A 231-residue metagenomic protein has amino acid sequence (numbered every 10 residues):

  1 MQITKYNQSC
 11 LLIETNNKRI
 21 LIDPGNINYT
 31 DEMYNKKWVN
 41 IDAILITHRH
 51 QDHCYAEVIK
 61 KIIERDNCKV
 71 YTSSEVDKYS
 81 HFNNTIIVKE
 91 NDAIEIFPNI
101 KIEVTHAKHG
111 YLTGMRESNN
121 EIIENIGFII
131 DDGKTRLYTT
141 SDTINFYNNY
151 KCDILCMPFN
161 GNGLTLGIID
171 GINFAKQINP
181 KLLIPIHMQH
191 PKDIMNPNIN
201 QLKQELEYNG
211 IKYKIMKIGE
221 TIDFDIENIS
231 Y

Functional and structural regions predicted by a protein language model:
M1, E14-I20, A93-E103, D131-L137 (+1 more regions): Beta-strand-turn-beta hairpins that frame and shape the catalytic cleft of phosphate-ester-processing enzymes
Q2-K5, P24-D31, H53, N84-V88 (+2 more regions): Short gly/ser/thr-rich secondary-structure transition/capping motifs
T4, H81-I96, I172, K176 (+1 more regions): Binuclear metal-ion centers of metallo-dependent hydrolases, dominated by the metallo-beta-lactamase
L12-R49, A56-K61, Y111-N119, T143-N149: Pre-active-site segment of Zn-dependent metallo-hydrolases
L21-G25, I41-D52, V70-S74, L137-S141 (+3 more regions): Active-site neighborhood of phospho(di)ester-bond hydrolases with catalytic His/Asp-centered motifs
I27-Y29, H50-C54, D77-S80, D92-E95 (+5 more regions): Active-site environment of divalent metal-dependent phosphoester hydrolases
M33-F97, K101-Y111: Active-site HxH/HxHxD metal-binding segment of metal-dependent hydrolases
L112-K176: Active-site-proximal loop/helix segments of hydrolase catalytic cores
